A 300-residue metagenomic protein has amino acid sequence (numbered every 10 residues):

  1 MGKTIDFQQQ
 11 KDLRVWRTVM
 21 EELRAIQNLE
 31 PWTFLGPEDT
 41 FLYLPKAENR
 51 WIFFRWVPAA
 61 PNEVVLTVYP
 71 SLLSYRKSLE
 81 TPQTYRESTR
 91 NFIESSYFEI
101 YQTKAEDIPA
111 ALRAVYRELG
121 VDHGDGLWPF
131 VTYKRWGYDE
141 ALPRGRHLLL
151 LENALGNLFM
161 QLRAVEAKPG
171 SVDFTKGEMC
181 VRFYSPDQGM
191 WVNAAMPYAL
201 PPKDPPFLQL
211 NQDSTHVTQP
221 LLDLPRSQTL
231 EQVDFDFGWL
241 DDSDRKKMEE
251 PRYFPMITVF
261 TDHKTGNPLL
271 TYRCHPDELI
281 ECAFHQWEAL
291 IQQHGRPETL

Functional and structural regions predicted by a protein language model:
M1-T299: Secondary-structure boundary/capping micro-motif
